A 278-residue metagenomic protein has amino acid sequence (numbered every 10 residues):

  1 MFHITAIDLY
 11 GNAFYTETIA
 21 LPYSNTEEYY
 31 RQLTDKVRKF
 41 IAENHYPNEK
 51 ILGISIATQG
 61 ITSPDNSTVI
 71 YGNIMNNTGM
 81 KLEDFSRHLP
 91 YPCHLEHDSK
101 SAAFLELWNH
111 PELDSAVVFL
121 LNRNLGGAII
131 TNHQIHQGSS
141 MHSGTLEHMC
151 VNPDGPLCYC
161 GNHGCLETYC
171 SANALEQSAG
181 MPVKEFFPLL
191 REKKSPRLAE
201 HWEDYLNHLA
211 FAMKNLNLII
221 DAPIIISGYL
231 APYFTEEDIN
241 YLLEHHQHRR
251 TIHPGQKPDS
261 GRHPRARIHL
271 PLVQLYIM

Functional and structural regions predicted by a protein language model:
T5-I7, A128: Conserved hydrophobic/aromatic positions in well-ordered beta-strands
A13, T68-V69, I135-H136: Hydrophobic "anchor" residues
T16-A42, E49-S115, E236-Q247: Glycine-rich phosphate-binding loop and adjoining helix at the ATP-binding site of ATP-dependent phosphoryl-transfer
T16-T18, N25-T26, E83, P90-P196: Glycine/GP-enriched mid-protein hinge/lid loop-to-helix segment characteristic of carbohydrate kinases
E28-P47, T168-Y169, A174-E236, P254-R262: Adenine-nucleotide phosphate-binding core of ATP-dependent small-molecule kinases
F234-E237, Y241-P258, R262-M278: Acidic/histidine-enriched, beta-strand-rich ligand/metal-binding domains
